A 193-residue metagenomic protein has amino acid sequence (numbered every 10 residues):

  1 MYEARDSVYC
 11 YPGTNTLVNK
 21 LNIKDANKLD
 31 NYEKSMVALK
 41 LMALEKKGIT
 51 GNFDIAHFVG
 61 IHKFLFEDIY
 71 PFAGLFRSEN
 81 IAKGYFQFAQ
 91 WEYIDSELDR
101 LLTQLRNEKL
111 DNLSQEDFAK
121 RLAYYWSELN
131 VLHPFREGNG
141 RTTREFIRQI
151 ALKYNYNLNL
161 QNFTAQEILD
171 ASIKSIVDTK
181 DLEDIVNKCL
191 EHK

Functional and structural regions predicted by a protein language model:
M1-K193: FIC/Doc superfamily catalytic core
